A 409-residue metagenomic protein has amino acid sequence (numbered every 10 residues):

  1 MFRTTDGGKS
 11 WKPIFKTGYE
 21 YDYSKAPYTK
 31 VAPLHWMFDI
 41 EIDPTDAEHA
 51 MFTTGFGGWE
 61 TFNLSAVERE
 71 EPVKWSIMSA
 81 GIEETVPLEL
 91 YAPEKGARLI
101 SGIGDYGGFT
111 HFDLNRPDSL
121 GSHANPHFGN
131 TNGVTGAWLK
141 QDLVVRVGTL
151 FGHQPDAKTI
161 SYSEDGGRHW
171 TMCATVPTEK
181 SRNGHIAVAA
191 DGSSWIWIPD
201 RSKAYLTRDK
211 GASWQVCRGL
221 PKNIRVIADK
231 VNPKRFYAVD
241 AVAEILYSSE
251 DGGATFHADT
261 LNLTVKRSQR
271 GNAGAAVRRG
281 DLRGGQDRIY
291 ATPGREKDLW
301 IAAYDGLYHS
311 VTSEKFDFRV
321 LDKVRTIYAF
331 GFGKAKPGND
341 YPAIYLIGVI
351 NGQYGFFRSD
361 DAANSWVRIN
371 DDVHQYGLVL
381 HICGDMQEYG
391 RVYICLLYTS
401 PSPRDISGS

Functional and structural regions predicted by a protein language model:
T4-T5, T61, G108-H111, Y162-E164 (+6 more regions): Conserved Ser/Thr-centered positions that define the repeating blades of beta-propeller domains
K12-G18, E70-I77, L120-S122, T171-T175 (+4 more regions): Beta-propeller fold detector
F15-V31, L261-R279: Surface-exposed loop and turn segments in beta-propeller and other repeat-based domains that flank or scaffold
P27-E41, P87, N130-G133, A276-I289 (+1 more regions): Signature of short aromatic-glycine-proline-rich micro-motifs recurring in repeat-based ectodomains
W36-T45, G294-R295, A302-Y304, L321-D360: Loop/turn-rich, solvent-exposed surfaces of beta-rich toroidal or solenoidal domains
G58-W59, G107, L150-Q154, A243-I245 (+2 more regions): Short glycine/acidic-enriched loop and turn motifs that connect beta-strands
S79-P87, F128-G129, D322-G331, W366-G384: Conserved blade-ending motifs and adjacent loop-strand segments that build the rim/top face of beta-propeller domains
Y398-D405: Conserved small/polar residues in nucleotide/adenosyl-binding loops
